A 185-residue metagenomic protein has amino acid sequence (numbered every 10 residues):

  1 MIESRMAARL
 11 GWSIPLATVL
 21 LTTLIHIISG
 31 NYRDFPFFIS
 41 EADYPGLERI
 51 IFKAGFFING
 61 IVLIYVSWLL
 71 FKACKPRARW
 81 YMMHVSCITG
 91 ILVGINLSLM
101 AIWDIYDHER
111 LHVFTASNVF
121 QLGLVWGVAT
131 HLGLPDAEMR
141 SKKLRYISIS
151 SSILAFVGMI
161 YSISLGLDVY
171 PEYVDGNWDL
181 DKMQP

Functional and structural regions predicted by a protein language model:
I2-A78, M82-V85, I91-V93, L97-S117: Early transmembrane hairpin module of multi-pass membrane proteins
N59-F71, L124-A137, I160-G166: Cytoplasm-facing ends of alpha-helical transmembrane segments in multi-pass membrane proteins
Y81-G94, R145-V157: Transmembrane alpha-helical segments of multi-pass membrane proteins
H84, S117, V128, L134-D136 (+1 more regions): Short, charged/polar low-complexity linear motifs in solvent-exposed/disordered segments
L92, A116-A129: Generic alpha-helical transmembrane segments
L132-P185: Terminal transmembrane helical module of multi-pass membrane proteins
